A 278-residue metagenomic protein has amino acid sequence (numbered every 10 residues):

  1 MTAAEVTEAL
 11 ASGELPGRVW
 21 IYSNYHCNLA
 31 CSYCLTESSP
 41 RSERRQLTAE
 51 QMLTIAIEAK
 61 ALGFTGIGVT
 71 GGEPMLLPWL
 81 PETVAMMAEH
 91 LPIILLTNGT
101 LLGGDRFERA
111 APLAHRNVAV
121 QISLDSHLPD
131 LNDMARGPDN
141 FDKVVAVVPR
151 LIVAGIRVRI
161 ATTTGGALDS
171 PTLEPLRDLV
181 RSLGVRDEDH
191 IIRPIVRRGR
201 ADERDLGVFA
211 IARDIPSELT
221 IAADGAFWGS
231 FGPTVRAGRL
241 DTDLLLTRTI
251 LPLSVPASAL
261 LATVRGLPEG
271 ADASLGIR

Functional and structural regions predicted by a protein language model:
M1-G71, M75-E89: Conserved alpha-helical substructure of the radical SAM core
A11-G13, A110-P112, A210-I211: Short secondary-structure boundary/capping segments
A30, N98, A223-D224: Residue-level recognition of short loop/turn positions
R41-T54, P74-H115, L124-M134, D139-K143 (+1 more regions): Canonical radical SAM enzyme core domain
L62-I67, H90, I94, V118-Q121 (+2 more regions): Conserved C-terminal portion of the radical SAM core fold that forms the substrate/S-adenosylmethionine-binding
G99, A146, G232: Short glycine/proline-centered loop/turn elements that form peptide/ligand docking sites
A114-V120, K143-V145, V208-S217: A polyampholytic, Gly/Pro-enriched intrinsically disordered region
R197-R278: Accessory C-terminal segments flanking Radical SAM cores
